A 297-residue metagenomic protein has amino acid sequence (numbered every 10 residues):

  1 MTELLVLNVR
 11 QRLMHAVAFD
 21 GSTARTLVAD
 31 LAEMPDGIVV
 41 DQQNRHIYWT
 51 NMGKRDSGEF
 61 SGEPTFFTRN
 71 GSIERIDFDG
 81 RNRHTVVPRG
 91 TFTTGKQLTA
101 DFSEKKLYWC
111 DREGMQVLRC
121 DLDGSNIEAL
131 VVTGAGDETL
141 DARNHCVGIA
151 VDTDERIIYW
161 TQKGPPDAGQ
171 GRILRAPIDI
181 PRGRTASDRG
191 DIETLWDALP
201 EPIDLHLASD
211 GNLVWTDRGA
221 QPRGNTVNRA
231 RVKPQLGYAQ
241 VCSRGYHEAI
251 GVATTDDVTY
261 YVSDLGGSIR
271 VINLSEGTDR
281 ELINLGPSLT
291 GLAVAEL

Functional and structural regions predicted by a protein language model:
M1-T26: An edge-strand/N-cap motif at the start of beta-rich repeat modules
T2, L31-R45, R89-K105, A135-R156 (+5 more regions): Beta-rich, blade/repeat-based domains predominating in secreted/periplasmic proteins but also intracellular
V9-R10, M52-K54, R112, L122 (+5 more regions): Short loop/turn segments immediately following the C-termini of beta-strands
L13-H15, G62-T65, G71-E74, Q116-R119 (+3 more regions): A short loop-to-beta-strand structural motif that recurs across blades of beta-propeller domains
T23-A29, N82-R89, N126-L140, G190-W196 (+2 more regions): A short beta-strand motif characteristic of beta-propeller blades
T50-T68, I158-R172, D217-Q221: Short, conserved, GDST-rich strand-edge loop motifs in beta-rich repeat architectures
C120-L122, A176-T185, A230-P234, N273-S275: Short loop/turn segments immediately following beta-strands, especially the blade-tip and inter-blade linker loops
S263-L297: Blade-level signature of beta-propeller repeat domains, shared across WD40, Kelch, NHL, RCC1 and BNR/Asp-box propellers
